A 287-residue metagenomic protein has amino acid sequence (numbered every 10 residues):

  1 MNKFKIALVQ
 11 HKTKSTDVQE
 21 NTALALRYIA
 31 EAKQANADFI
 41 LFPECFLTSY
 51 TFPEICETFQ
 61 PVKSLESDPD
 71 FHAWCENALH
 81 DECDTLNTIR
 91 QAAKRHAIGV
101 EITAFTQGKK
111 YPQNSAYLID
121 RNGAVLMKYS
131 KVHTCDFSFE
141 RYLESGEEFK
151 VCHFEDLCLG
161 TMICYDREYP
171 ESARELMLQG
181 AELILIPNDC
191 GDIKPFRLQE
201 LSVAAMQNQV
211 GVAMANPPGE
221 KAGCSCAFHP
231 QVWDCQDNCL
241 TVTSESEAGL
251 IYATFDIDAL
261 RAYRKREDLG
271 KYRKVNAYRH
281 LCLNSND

Functional and structural regions predicted by a protein language model:
M1-L8: Extreme N-terminal starter segment of soluble prokaryotic enzymes
A7, L41, E101, M127 (+2 more regions): Hydrophobic/aromatic beta-strand patches that form the interior of the parallel beta-sheet core in alpha/beta enzyme
Q10-R27: N-terminal phosphate-binding loop and adjacent alpha-helix
H11, E44-C45, F105, I163-Y165 (+2 more regions): Active-site-proximal beta-strand/loop segments in catalytic clefts of secreted hydrolases
V18, A30-N122, C190-G191, R197-N208: Cys-nucleophile CN-hydrolase/nitrilase-fold catalytic domain and related Cys-dependent amidase chemistry that acts on
A78-D81, T85-G99, R167-I251: CN hydrolase (nitrilase-like) catalytic-core segments centered on the catalytic cysteine and neighboring Lys/Glu
Q91, Q107-E182, N188, I193-V203 (+2 more regions): Active-site catalytic loop in hydrolytic enzyme cores
V151, N216-D287: C-terminal beta-strand edge segments of enzyme domains
